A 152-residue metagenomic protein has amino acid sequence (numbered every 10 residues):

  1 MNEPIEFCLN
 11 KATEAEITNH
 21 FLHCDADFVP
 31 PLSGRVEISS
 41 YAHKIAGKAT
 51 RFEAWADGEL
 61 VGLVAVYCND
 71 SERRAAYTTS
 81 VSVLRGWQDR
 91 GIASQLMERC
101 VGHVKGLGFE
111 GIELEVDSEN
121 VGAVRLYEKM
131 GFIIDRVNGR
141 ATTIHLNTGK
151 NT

Functional and structural regions predicted by a protein language model:
M1-E3, T148: Acyl-donor-binding surface of acyltransferase catalytic domains
E3-T79, L84-R85, E98-R99, H103 (+1 more regions): Acetyl-CoA-dependent GNAT
A15, R90, V121: Loop/helix-junction capping segments adjacent to catalytic residues or to phosphate/diphosphate-binding pockets
G58, G62, G91-A93, G131: Conserved phosphate-binding and hydrolysis motifs of nucleotide-dependent enzymes
N69-S71, V83-G86, E119-V121, G149-N151: Short coil/turn motifs at secondary-structure junctions
V83, D89-G102, R125-K129: Conserved acetyl-CoA-binding loop-helix of GNAT-fold acetyltransferases
V104, F109: Hydrophobic pocket-lining residues that define ligand/cofactor binding sites across diverse proteins
E110-E113, D117-V124, E128-T152: C-terminal "cap" of GNAT-fold acetyltransferases
